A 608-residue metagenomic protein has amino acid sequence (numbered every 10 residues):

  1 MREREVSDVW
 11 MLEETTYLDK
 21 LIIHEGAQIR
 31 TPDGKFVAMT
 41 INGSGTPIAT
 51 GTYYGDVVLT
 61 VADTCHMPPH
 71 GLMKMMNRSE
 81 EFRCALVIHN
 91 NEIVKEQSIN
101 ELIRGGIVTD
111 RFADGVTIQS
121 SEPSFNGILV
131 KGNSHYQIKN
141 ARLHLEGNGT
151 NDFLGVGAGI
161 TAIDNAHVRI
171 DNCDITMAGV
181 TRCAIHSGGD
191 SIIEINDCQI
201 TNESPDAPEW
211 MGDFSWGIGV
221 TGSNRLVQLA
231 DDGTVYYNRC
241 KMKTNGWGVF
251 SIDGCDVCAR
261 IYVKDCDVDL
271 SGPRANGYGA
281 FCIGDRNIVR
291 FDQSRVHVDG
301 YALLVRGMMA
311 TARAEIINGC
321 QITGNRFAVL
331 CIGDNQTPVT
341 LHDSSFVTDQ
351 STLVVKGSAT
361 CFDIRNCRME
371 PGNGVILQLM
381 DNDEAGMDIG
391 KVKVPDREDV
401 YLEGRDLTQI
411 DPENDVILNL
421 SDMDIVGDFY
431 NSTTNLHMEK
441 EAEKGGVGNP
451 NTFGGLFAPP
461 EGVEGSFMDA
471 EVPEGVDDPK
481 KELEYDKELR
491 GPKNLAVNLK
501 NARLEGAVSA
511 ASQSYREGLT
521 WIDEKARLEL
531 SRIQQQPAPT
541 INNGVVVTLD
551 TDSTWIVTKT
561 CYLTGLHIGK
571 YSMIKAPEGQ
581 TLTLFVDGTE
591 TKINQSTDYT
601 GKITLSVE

Functional and structural regions predicted by a protein language model:
M1-T15, H24-A85, L341-S344, G357-T560 (+1 more regions): Extracellular/surface-exposed low-complexity segments
D8-L12, D19, I193-N196, I261 (+3 more regions): Extended, compositionally simple hydrophobic/Ser/Thr-rich segments that build repetitive fibrous architectures
T15, I23, D33, K95-Q97 (+10 more regions): Residues that act as N-cap/strand-start positions at coil-to-secondary-structure junctions
E25, H135-N140: Beta-solenoid repeat scaffold
I29, Y53-T60, H66, G71 (+17 more regions): Beta-strand-rich solenoid/repeat architectures in extracellular/passenger domains of polysaccharide-targeting enzymes
N90-L102, E122-L129, T150-T161, G179-H186 (+10 more regions): Extracellular beta-strand/beta-solenoid scaffold signature
V108, A113, K131-N133, N165 (+24 more regions): Parallel beta-helix/beta-solenoid
G272-G284, A302-A312, V329-C331, K570-M573 (+2 more regions): C-terminal or late-domain output modules
